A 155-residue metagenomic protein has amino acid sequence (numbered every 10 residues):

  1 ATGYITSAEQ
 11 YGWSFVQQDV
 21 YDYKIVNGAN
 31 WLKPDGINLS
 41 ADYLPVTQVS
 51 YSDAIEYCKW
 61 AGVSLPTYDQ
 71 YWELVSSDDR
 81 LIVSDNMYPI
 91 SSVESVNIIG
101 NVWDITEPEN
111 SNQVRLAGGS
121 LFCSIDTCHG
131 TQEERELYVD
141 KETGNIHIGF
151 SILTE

Functional and structural regions predicted by a protein language model:
A1-I5, I25-D79, S84-V96: Short aromatic-cysteine micro-motif
S7-D35, A117-F122: Core domains of carbohydrate- and sulfate-ester-processing enzymes
A8, L74-V75, T106, I125: Activation segment
I25, L44-S52, G62-V63, E109-E155: Disulfide-stabilized, aromatic/cysteine-rich ligand-recognition loop
V96-I98, H147: Residue-level recognition of short, solvent-exposed, well-ordered loop/turn junctions that link secondary-structure
G100-E109: Active-site-proximal beta-strands of protease catalytic cores
